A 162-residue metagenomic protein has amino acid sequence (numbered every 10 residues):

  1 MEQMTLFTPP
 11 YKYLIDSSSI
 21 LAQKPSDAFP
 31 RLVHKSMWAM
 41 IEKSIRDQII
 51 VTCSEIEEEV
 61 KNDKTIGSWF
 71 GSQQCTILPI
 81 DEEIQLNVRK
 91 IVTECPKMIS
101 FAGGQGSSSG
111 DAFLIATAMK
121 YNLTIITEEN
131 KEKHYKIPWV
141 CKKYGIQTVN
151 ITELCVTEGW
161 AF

Functional and structural regions predicted by a protein language model:
M1-T52, K61-F70: Short, well-structured N-terminal submotif of metal-dependent ribonuclease cores
E2-F7, N130-F162: Acidic, PIN/NYN-like endoribonuclease modules and their adjacent C-terminal/linker elements
I15, T52-S54, I126-K131: Short His-Asn-centered micro-motif
I20-L21, E57, L154: A generic structural signal for short hydrophobic patches within well-formed alpha-helices
I45, F70, T117-A118, C141: A generic structural signal for well-ordered alpha-helical segments
S54-G104: PIN-domain endoribonuclease scaffold, especially VapC-family toxins
E83-W139: Active-site neighborhoods of divalent-metal-dependent phosphate/nucleic-acid chemistry enzymes
